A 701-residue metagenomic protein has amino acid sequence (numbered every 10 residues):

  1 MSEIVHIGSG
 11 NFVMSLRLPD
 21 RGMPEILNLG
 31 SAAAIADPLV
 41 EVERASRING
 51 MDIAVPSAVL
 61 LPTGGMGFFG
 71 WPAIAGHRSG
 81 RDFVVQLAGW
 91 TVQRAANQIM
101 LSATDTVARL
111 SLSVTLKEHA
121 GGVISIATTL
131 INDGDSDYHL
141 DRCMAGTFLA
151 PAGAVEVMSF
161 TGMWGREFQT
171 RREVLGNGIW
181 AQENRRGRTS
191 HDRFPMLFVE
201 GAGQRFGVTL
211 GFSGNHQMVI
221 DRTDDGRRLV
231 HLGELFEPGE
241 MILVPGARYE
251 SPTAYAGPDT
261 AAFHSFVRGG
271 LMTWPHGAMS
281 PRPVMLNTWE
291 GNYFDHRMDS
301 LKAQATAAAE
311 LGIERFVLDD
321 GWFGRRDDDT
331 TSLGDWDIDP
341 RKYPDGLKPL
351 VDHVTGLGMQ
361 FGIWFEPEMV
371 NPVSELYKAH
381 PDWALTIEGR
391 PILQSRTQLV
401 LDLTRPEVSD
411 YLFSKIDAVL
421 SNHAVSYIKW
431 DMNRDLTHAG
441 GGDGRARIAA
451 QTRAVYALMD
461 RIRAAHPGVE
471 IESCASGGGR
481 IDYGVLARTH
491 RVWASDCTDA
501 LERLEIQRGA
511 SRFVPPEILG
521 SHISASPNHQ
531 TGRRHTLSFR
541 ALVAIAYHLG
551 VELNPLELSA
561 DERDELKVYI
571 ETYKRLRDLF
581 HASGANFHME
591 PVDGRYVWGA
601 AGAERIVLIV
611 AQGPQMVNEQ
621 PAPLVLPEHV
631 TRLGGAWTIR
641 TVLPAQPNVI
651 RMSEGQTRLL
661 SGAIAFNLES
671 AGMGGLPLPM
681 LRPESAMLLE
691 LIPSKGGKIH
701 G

Functional and structural regions predicted by a protein language model:
E3-S15, M23-D221, E237, G634-L660: Polysaccharide-binding surfaces and accessory modules of carbohydrate-active proteins
N11, A202, E590-R632: Carbohydrate-binding surface patches
N11, T128, G246, L286 (+7 more regions): Conserved, mostly hydrophobic/aromatic
Q86, M241-P258, P683-I692: Short Pro-Gly-centered flexible turn/kink motifs
G277-S414, Y427: Aromatic-lined carbohydrate-binding/catalytic grooves of carbohydrate-active enzymes
K342-G346, K378-S538, H548-L553, E557 (+1 more regions): Active-site neighborhood of glycoside hydrolase catalytic domains
S538-N586: Catalytic cores of secreted or luminal carbohydrate-active enzymes
Q615-G701: C-terminal beta-sandwich/jelly-roll accessory domains of carbohydrate-active enzymes
